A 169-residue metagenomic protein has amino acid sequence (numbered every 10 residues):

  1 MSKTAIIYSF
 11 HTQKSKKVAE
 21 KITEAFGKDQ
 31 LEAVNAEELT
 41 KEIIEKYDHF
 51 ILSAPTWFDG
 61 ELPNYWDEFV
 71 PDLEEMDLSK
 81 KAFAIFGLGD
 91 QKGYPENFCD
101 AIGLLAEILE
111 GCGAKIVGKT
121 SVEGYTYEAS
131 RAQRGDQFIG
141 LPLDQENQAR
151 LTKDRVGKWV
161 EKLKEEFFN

Functional and structural regions predicted by a protein language model:
K3, K17, A25, D29 (+1 more regions): FMN-binding flavodoxin-like domain, especially the glycine-rich phosphate-binding loop
T4-S9: Short, hydrophobic/glycine-enriched beta-strand segments
T12-Q13: Glycine-rich NAD(P) Rossmann-fold beta1-alpha1 loop
D29-T40: A short beta-strand-loop structural module common to alpha/beta enzyme folds
